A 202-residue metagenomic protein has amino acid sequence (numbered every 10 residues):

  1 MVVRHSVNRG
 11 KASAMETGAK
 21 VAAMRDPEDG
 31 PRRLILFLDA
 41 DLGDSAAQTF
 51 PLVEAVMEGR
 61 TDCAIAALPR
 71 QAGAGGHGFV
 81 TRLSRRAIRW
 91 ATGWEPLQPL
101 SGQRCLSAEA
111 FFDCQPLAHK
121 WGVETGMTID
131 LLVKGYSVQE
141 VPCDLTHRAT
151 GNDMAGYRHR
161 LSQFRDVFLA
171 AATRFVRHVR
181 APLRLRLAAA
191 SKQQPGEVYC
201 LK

Functional and structural regions predicted by a protein language model:
M1, H5-M24, R32-L34, S45-W121 (+1 more regions): Acceptor/aglycone-binding surface of glycosyltransferases and processive sugar-polymer synthases
M24-R25, D166: A polyampholytic, Gly/Pro-enriched intrinsically disordered region
G30, L34, A91-E95, D166-H178: Short, basic, helix/turn surface patches
D41-G43: A short, conserved beta-strand element in the Rossmann-like catalytic core that flanks the donor/metal-binding loop
P116-K202: Hydrophobic helical membrane-anchoring modules
